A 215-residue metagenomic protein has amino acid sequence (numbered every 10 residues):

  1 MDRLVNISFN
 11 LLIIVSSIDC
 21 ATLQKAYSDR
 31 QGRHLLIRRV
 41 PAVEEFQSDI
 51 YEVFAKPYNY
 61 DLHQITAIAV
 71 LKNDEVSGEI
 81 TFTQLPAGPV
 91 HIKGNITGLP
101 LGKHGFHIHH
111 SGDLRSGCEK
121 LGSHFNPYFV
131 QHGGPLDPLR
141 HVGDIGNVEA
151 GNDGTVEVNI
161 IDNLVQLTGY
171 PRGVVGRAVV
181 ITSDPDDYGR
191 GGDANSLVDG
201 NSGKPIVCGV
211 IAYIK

Functional and structural regions predicted by a protein language model:
D2-K103, I108-K215: N-terminal leader/targeting pre-sequences
